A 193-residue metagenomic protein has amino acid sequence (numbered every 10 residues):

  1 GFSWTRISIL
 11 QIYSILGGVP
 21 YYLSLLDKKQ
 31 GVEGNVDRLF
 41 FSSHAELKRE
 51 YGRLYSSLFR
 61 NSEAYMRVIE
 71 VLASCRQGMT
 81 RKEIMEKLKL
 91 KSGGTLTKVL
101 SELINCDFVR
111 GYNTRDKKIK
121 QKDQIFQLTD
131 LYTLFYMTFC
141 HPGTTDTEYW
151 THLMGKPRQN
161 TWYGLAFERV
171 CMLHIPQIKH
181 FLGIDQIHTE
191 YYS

Functional and structural regions predicted by a protein language model:
G1-Q11: Helix-loop-helix "sensor" segment of P-loop NTPases
S14-I15: Functionally important transmembrane alpha-helices
Y22, L26-K28, E33-S193: Accessory nucleic acid-recognition modules appended to NTPase machines
